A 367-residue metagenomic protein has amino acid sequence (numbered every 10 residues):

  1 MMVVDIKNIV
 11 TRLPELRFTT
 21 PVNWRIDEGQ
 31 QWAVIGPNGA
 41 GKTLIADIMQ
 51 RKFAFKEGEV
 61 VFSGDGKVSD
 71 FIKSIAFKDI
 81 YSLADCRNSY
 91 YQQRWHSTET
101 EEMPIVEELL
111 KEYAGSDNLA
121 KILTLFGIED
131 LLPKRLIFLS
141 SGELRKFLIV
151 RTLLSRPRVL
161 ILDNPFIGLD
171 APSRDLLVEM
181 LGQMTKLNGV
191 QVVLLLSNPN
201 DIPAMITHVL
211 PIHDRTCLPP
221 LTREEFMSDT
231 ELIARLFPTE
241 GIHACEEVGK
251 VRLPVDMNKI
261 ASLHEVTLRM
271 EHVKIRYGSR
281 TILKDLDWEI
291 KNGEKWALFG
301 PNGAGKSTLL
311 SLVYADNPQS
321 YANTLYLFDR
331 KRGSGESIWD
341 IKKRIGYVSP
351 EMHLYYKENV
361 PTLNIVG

Functional and structural regions predicted by a protein language model:
V4, R17-P21, L268, I282-D285: Conserved structural motif at the start of ABC-family nucleotide-binding domains
I35-P37, F299-P301: The feature captures the beta-strand-to-loop junction immediately N-terminal to the Walker
A46-A114, L310-G367: ABC ATPase nucleotide-binding domain signature region
A114-L131, G367: Conserved ABC ATPase "signature" region
R135-L139, E143: Conserved ABC ATPase signature
I149: Hydrophobic anchor residue at the start of the ABC signature
D214-C245: Conserved beta-strand-loop-alpha-helix hinge in the C-terminal portion of ABC ATPase nucleotide-binding domains
